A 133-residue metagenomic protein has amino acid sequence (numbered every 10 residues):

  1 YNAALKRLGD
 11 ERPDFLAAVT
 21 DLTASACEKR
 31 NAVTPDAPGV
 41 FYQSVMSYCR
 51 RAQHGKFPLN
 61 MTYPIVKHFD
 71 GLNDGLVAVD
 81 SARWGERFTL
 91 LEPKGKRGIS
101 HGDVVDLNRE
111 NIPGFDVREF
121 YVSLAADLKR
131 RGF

Functional and structural regions predicted by a protein language model:
Y1-F133: Helical cap/lid subdomain of alpha/beta-hydrolase-fold lipid enzymes that gates access to the catalytic pocket
